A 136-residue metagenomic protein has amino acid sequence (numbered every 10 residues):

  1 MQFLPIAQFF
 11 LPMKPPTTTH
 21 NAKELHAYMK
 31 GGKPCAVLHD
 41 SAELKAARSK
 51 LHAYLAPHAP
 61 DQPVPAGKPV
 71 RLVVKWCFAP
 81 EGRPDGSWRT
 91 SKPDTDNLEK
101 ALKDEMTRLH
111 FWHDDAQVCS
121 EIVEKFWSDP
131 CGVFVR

Functional and structural regions predicted by a protein language model:
M1-R136: Acidic, proline/glycine-enriched N-terminal capping motif
